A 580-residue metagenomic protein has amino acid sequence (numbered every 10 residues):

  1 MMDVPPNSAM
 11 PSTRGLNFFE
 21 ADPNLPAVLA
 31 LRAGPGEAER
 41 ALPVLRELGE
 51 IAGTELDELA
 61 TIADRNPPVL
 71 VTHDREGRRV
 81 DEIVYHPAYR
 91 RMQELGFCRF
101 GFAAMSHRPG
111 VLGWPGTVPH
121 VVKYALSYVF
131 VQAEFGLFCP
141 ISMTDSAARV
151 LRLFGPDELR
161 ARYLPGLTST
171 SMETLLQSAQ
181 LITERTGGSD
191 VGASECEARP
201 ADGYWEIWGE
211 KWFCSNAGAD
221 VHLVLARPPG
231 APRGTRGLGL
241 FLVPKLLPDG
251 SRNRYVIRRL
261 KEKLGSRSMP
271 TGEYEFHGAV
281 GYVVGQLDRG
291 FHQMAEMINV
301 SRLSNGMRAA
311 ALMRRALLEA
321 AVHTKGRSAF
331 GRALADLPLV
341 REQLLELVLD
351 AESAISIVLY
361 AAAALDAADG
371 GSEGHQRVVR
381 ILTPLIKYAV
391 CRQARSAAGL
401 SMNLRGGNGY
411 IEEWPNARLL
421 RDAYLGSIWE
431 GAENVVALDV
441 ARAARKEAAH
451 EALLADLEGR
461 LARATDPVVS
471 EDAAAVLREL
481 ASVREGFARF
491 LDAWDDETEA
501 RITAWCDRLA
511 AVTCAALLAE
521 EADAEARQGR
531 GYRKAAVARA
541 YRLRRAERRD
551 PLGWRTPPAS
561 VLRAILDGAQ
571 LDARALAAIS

Functional and structural regions predicted by a protein language model:
M1-G116, L571-S580: Extended, charge-enriched "interface" segments that sit outside catalytic cores
P5-P6, R14-G15, P35, E39-T61 (+4 more regions): Alpha-helix capping/hinge segments and adjacent helical runs
D81-T174, S215-A217, I355, D422 (+4 more regions): Internal helix-loop-helix
P115, D249-R254, R258, K263 (+3 more regions): A glycine-rich, basic-preceded beta-loop-alpha segment at the flavin cofactor/substrate interface of flavin-utilizing
G155-G203, L359-Q376, T383, A394-A398 (+2 more regions): Internal maturation/activation junctions in enzymes
Y204, W208-R254: A short core secondary-structure module
E352-K387, N403, A488-A500, E520-Y532: C-terminal helix-coil-helix/basic helical segment that borders enzyme active sites and/or dimer interfaces and provides
R460-S580: C-terminal amphipathic alpha-helical interaction region
